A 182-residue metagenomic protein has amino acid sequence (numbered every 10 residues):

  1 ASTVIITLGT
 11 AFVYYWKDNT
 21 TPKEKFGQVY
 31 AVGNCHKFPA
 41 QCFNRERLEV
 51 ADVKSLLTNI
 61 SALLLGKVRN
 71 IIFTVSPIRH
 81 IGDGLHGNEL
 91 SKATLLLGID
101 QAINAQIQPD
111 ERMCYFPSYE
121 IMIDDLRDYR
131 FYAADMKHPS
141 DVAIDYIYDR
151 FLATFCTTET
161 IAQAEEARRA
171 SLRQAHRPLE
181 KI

Functional and structural regions predicted by a protein language model:
A1, R47-S61: A Trp-anchored, charged/polar loop motif used as the substrate-binding/catalytic surface of acyl/ester-handling
T3-I5, N70: Structural motif
A11, A62-E89, R169-A175: Active-site segments of SGNH/GDSL-like serine hydrolases that catalyze O-acetyl group transfer/hydrolysis on lipids
D18-V50: A solvent-exposed, charged loop/short amphipathic helix patch at secondary-structure junctions
K54, S61, G82, H86-N104 (+3 more regions): Residues lining hydrophobic/aromatic ligand-binding pockets adjacent to catalytic sites
N70-I72, A93-D128, R150, A162-R169: Extracellular serine-dependent O-acyl
D128-M136: Short, surface-exposed amphipathic charged segments that create phosphate/polyanion-binding patches used for binding
A134-D135, D145, R150-I182: Conserved catalytic region of serine esterases and O-acyltransferases that act on ester linkages in lipids
